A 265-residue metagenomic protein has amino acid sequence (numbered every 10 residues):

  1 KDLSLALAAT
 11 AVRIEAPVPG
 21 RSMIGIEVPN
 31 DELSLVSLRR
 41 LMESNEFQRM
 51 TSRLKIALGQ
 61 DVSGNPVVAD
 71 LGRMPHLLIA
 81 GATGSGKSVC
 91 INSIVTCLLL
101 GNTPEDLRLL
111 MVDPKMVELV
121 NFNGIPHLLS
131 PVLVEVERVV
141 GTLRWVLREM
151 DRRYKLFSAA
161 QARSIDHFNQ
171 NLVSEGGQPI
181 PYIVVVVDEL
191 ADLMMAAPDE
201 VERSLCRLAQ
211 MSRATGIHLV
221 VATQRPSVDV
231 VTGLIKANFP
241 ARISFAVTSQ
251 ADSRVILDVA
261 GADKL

Functional and structural regions predicted by a protein language model:
K1-R21: Intein modules and their embedded homing endonuclease domains
A16, G81, S130: The Walker A (P-loop) glycine that initiates the GxxxxGKT/S ATP-binding motif of P-loop NTPases
R21-I56, Q60-M74, E105-M111, G141-L265: P-loop NTPase motor-domain active sites and their immediate coupling elements
G72-P75, L99-E137, G141-T142, L234-I235: P-loop NTPase switch/communication element
T83-G84, T223: The conserved Walker
K87: Conserved lysine of the Walker
C90, I94: Hydrophobic positions on the alpha1 helix immediately C-terminal to the Walker A/P-loop
T96, L100, Q210: Short, well-ordered alpha-helices that flank and scaffold nucleotide-derived cofactor binding pockets
